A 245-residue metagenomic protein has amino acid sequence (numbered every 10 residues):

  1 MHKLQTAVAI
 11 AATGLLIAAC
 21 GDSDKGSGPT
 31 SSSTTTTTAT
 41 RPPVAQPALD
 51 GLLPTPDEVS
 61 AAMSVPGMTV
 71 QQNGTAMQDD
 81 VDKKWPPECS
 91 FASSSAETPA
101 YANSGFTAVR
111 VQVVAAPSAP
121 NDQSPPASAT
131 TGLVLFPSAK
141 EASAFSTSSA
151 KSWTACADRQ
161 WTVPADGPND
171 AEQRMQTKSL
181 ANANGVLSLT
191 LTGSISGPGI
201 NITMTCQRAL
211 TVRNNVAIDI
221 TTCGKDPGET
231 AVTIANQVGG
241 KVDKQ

Functional and structural regions predicted by a protein language model:
M1-V8: Bacterial N-terminal signal peptides that target proteins for export
L16-A19: C-terminal motif of bacterial Sec signal peptides marking the signal peptidase cleavage site
G21-D24: Bacterial signal peptide processing site
T30-T40: Extracellular mucin-like PTS domains
R41-P42, P47-P56, F106-T107, T222 (+1 more regions): Long, contiguous binding/interaction regions
T69-M204, T230, I234-Q245: A small/polar (G/S/T-enriched), proline-flanked helix-loop surface module common in exported/cell-envelope proteins
A129-G132, T211-C223: Short, well-ordered beta-strand elements
D219-I234: A short acidic/glycine-rich loop-to-helix N-cap element
